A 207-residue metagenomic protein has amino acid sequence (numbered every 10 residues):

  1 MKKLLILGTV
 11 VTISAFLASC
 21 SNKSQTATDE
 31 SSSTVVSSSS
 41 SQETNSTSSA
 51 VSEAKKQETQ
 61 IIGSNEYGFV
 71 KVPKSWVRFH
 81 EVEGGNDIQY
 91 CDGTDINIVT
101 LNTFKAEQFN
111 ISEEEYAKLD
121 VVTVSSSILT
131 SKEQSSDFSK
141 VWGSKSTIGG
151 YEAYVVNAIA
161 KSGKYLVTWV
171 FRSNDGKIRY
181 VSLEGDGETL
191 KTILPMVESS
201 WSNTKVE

Functional and structural regions predicted by a protein language model:
M1-L4: Positively charged n-region of N-terminal signal peptides that target proteins for export
I6, N22-P73: N-terminal, intrinsically disordered, polar/charged segments of Gram-positive cell-envelope systems that serve as
I6-S14: Hydrophobic helical h-region of N-terminal Sec-dependent signal peptides in bacterial secretory/periplasmic proteins
F16-S19: C-terminal motif of bacterial Sec signal peptides marking the signal peptidase cleavage site
A54-I61, G84-I88, T147-N157: Short, hydrophobic/aromatic-rich segments at coil-to-beta transitions
F69-K118: Secretory pathway targeting signatures of secreted, lumenal, and periplasmic proteins
S125-F171: Signature of long, low-cysteine stretches enriched in small and polar/charged residues
K177-E207: Surface-exposed amphipathic alpha-helical segments
